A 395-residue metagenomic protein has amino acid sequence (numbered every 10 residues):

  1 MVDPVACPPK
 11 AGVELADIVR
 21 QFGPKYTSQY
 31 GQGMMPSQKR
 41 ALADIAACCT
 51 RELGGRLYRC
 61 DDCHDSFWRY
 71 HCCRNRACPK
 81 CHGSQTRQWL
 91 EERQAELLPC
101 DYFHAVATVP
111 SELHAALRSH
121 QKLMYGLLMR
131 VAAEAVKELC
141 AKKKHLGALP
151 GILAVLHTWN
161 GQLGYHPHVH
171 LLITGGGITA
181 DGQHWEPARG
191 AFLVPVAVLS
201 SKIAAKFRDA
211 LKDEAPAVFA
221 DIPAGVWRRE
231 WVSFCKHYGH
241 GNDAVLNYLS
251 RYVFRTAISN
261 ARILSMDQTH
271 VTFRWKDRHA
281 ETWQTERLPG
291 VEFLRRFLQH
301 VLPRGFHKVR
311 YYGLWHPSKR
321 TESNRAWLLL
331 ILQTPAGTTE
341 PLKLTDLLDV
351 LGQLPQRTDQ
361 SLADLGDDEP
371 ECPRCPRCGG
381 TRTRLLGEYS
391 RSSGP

Functional and structural regions predicted by a protein language model:
M1-P395: Beta->alpha loop/short-helix hinge microenvironment recognizer with preference for catalytic Tyr/His contexts
